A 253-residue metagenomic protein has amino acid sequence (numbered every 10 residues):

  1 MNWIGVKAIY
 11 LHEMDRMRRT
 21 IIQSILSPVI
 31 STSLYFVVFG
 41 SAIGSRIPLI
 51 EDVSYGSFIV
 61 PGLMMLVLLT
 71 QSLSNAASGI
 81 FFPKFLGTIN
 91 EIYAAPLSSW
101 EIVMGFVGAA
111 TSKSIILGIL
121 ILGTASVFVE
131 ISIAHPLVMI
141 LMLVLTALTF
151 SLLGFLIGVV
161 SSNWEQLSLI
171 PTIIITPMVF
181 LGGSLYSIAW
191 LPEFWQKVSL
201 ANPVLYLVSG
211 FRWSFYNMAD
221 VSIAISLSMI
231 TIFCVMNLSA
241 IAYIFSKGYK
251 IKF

Functional and structural regions predicted by a protein language model:
M1-V129, I133-P136, L141-M142, T146-F253: Hydrophobic transmembrane alpha-helices and immediately adjacent juxtamembrane helices of multi-pass inner-membrane
